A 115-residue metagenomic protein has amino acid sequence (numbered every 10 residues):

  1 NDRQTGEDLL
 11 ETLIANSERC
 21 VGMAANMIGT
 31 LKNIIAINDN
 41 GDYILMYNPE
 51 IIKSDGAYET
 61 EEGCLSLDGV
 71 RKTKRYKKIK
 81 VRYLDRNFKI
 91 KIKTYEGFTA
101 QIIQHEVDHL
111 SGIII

Functional and structural regions predicted by a protein language model:
N1-I115: Positively charged
